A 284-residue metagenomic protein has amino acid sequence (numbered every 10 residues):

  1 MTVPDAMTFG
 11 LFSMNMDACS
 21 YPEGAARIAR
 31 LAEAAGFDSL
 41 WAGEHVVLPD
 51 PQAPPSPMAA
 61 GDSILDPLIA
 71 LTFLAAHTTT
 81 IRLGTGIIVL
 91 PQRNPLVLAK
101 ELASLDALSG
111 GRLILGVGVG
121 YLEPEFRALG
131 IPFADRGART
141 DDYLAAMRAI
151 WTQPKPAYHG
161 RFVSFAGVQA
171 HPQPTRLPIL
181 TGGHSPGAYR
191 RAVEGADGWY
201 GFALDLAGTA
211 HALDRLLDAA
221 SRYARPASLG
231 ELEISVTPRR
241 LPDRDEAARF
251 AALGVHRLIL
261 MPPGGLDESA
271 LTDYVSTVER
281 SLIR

Functional and structural regions predicted by a protein language model:
M1-R284: Active-site-adjacent structural elements that line small-molecule/cofactor binding pockets in enzymes
